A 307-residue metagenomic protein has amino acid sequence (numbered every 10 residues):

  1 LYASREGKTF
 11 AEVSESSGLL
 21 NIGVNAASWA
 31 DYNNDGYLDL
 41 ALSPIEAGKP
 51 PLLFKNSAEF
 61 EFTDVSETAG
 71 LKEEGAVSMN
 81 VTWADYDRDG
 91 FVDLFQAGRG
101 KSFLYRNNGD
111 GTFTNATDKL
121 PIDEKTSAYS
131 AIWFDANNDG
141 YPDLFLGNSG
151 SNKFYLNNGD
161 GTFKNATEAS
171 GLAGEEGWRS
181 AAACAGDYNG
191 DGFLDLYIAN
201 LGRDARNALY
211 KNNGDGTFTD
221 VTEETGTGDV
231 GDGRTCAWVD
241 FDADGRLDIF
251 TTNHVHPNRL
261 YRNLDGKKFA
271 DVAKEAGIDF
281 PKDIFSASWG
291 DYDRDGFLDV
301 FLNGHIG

Functional and structural regions predicted by a protein language model:
L1, K49-L53, S102-L104, N152-F154 (+2 more regions): Structural signal for beta-propeller blades
Y2-I22, F54-A76, R106-T126, L156-W178 (+3 more regions): Blade-edge motifs of beta-propeller repeat domains
E6, A47-K49, A58, G98-G100 (+7 more regions): Short loop/turn segments that connect beta-strands within the blades of beta-propeller domains, predominantly WD40
G23-N25, K49, V77, G100 (+7 more regions): Beta-rich catalytic cores
N25-N34, S78-R88, R106, Y129-N138 (+7 more regions): Beta-propeller blade termini
S28, A41, F54, T82 (+9 more regions): Conserved Rossmann-like nucleotide-binding pocket used by diverse enzymes that bind dinucleotide cofactors
Y32, I45-E46, Y86, R99 (+8 more regions): Flexible loop residues that form catalytic and substrate-binding hotspots at small-molecule/glycan-binding clefts
Y37-P44, G90, L94-G98, L144-N148 (+3 more regions): Hydrophobic beta-strand segments that make up the repeating blades of beta-propeller and related beta-repeat
